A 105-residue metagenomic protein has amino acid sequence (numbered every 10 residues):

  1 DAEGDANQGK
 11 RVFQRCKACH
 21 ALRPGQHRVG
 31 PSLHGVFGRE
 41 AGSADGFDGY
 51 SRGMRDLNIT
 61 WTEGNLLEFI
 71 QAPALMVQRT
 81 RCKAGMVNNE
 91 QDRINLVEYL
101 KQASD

Functional and structural regions predicted by a protein language model:
D1-F13: Electrostatic cytochrome c docking/interface patches
C16: Short cysteine-rich clusters marking metal-coordination/redox-active sites
C19-Q26, G38-R39, Q71: Detector for the c-type heme attachment site
R28-H34: Short cysteine/histidine-rich zinc-coordinating motifs and their immediately flanking basic loops
E40-A44: Short aromatic-acidic-glycine turn motif
D45-W61: Short Fe-S-cluster ligation motifs
T60-D105: C-terminal capping alpha-helices of c-type cytochrome domains
